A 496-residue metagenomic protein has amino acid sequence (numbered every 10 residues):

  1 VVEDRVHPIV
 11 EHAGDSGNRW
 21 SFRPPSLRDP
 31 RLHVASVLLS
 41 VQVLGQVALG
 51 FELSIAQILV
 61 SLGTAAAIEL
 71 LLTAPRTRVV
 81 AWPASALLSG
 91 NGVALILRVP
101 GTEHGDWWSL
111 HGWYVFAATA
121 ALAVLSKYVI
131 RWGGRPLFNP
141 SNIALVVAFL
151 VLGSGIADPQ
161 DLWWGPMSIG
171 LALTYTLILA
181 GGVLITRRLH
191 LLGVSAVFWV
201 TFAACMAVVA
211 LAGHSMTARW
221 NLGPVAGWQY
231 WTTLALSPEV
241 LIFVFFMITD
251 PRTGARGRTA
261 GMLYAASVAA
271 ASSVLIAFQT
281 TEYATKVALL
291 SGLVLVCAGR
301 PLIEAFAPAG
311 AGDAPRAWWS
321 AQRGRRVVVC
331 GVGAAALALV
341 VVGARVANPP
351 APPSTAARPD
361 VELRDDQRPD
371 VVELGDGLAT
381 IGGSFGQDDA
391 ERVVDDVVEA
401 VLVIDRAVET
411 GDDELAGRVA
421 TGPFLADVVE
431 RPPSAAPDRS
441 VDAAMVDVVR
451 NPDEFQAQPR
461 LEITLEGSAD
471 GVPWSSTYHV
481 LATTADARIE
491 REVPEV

Functional and structural regions predicted by a protein language model:
V2-R76: N-terminal signal-anchor module of multipass membrane proteins
G17-S21, G45, A66-R78, L122-P136 (+2 more regions): C-terminal ends of transmembrane helices
L49-T64, P100-A118, Q160-Y175, A226-V240: Structural signature of hydrophobic alpha-helical transmembrane segments
P75, V79-I169: Membrane-interface helix-loop-helix junctions at boundaries between adjacent transmembrane segments
L152-L211: Internal active-site segments that recognize and position negatively charged phosphoryl groups and nucleotide moieties
S320-N348: Internal/C-terminal transmembrane anchor helices
P350-T355, D438-V496: Exposed beta-sheet edge and beta->alpha loop/turn motif
D370-P437: Core segments of small alpha/beta cavity-forming domains
